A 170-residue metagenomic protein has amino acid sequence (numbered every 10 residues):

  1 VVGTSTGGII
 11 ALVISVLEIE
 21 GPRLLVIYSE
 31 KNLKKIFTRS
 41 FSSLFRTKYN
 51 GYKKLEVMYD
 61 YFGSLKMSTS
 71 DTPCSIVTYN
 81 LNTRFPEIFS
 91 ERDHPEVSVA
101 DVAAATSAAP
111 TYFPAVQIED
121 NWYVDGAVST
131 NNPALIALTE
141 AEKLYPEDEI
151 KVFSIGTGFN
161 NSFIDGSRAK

Functional and structural regions predicted by a protein language model:
V1-K170: Patatin-like phospholipase
